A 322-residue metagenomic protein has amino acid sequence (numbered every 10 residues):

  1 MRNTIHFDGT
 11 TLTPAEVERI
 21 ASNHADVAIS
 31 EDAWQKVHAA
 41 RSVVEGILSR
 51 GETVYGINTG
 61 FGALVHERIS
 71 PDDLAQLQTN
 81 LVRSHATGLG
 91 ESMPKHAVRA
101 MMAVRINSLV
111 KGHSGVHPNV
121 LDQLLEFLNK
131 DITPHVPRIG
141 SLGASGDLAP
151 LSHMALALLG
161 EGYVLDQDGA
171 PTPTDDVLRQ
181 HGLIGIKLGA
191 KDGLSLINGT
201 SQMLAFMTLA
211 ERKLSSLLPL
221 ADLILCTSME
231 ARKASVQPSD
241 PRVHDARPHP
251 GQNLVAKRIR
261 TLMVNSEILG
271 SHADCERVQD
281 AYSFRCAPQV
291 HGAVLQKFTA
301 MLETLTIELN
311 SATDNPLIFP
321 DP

Functional and structural regions predicted by a protein language model:
M1-G51: N- or domain-start disorder-to-order transition segments that initiate the globular core
T4-P14, L178-N198, R258, L262-A273 (+2 more regions): Acidic, low-complexity proline/glycine-rich segments
I29, L74, V120: Expand to "…catalyze enediolate/carbanion chemistry for C-C bond making/breaking, isomerization, decarboxylation
A33-T53, Q123-R138, H181-I186, P316-P322: Short, hydrophobic/aliphatic alpha-helical segments
A63-Q78: Glycine-rich loop at the start of a catalytic domain that most often binds anionic cofactors/ligands
A86-P94, V98-H249: Active-site cavity-forming subdomains of large catalytic enzyme subunits
M229-P322: Accessory "access/gating" subregions that flank catalytic or transport cores
